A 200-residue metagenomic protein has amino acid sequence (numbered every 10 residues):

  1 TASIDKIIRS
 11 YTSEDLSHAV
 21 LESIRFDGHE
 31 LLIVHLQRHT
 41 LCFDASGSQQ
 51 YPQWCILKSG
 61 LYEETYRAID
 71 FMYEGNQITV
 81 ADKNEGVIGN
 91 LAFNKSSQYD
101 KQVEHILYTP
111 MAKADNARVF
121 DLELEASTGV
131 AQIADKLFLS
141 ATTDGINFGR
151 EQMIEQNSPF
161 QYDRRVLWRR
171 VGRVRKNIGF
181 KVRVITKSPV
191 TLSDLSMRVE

Functional and structural regions predicted by a protein language model:
T1-E200: Beta-sheet repeat architectures centered on beta-propellers
